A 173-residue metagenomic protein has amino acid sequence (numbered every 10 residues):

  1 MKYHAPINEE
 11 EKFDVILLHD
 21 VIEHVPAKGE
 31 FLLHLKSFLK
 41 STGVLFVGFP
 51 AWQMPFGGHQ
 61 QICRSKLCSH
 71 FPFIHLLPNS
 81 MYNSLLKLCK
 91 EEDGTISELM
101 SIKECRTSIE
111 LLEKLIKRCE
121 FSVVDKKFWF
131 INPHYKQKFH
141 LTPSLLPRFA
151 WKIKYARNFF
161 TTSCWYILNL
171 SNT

Functional and structural regions predicted by a protein language model:
M1-I7: Conserved SAM-binding strand-loop segment of SAM-dependent methyltransferases
I7-N8, S37: Structural motif
K12-F13: Local beta-strand N-terminus motif with an aromatic residue
L17: A conserved beta-strand element that flanks and buttresses the S-adenosyl-L-methionine
D20-H24: A short His-aromatic
V25-P26, L39-S41: Helix-to-beta-strand junctions that scaffold the AdoMet/dcAdoMet cofactor pocket in Class I SAM-dependent enzymes
G29-H34, V44-N169: S-adenosyl-L-methionine-dependent methyltransferase catalytic module, highlighting the catalytic core
S171-T173: Short loop segments at secondary-structure junctions
